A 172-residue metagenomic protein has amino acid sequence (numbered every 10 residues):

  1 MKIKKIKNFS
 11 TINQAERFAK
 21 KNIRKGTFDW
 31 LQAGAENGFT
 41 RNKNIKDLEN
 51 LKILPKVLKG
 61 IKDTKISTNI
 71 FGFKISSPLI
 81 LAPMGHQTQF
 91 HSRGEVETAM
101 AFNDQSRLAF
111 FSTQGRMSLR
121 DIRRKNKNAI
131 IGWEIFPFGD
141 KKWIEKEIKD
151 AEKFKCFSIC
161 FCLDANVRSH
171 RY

Functional and structural regions predicted by a protein language model:
K2-G72, R171: An N-cap/entry alpha-helix motif that binds or orients negatively charged groups
R24, L81, F102, F161: Conserved, mostly hydrophobic/aromatic
E36-F39, Q89-G94: A structural motif shared across PLP-dependent enzymes of the aminotransferase-like
L79-A82, R107-F111, I131-I135, I159: Hydrophobic faces of well-ordered beta-strands that scaffold small-molecule active sites in alpha/beta enzyme cores
I80-S92, W133-K142: Active-site mouth loops of central-metabolism enzymes
H86, M100, K125, K141-Y172: Alpha/beta enzyme core
G94-G132: A glycine-rich phosphate/pyrophosphate-binding beta-strand-loop-alpha-helix module
G115-M117, I135-G139, A165: Short, acidic/turn-prone active-site loops that include or flank metal/cofactor- and phosphate-binding residues
